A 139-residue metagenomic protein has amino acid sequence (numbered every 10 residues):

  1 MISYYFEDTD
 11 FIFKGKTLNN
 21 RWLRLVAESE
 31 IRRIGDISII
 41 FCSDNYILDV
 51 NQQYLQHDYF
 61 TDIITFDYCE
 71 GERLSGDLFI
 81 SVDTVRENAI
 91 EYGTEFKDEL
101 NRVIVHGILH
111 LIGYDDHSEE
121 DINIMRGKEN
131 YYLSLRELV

Functional and structural regions predicted by a protein language model:
M1-N101, I112-V139: An acidic/histidine-cluster motif and surrounding catalytic segment that typifies divalent-metal-assisted enzyme active
L109: Conserved ATP-binding N-box helix of the HATPase_c
